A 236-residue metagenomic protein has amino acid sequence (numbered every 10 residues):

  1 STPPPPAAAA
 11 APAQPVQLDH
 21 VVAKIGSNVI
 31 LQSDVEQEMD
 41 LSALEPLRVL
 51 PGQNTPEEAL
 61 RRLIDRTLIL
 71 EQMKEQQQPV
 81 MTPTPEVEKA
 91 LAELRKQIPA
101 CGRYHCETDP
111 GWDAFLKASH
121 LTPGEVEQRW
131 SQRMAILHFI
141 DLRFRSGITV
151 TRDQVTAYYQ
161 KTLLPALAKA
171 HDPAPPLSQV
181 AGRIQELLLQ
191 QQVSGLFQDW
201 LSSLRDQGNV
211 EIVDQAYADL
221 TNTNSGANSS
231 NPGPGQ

Functional and structural regions predicted by a protein language model:
T2-A8, P12, V16, V21 (+1 more regions): Peptidyl-prolyl cis-trans isomerase
A10-L44: Mature N-terminal segment immediately following signal peptide/propeptide cleavage in secreted/periplasmic
P46-V49: Cytochrome P450 catalytic domain signature, combining two hallmark sequence patches
